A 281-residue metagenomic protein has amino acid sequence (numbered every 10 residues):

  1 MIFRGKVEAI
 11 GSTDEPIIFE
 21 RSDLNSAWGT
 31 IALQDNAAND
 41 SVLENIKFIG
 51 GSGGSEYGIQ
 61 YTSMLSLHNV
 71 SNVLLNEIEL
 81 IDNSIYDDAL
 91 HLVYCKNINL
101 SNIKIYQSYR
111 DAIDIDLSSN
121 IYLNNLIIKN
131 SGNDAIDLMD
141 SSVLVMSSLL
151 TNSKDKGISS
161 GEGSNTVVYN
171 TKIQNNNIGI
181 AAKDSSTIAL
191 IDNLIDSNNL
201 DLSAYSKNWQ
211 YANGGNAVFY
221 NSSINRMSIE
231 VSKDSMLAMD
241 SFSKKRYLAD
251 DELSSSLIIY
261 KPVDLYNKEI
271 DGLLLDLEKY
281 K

Functional and structural regions predicted by a protein language model:
M1-K281: Beta-strand/loop edge motif enriched in small/polar residues
